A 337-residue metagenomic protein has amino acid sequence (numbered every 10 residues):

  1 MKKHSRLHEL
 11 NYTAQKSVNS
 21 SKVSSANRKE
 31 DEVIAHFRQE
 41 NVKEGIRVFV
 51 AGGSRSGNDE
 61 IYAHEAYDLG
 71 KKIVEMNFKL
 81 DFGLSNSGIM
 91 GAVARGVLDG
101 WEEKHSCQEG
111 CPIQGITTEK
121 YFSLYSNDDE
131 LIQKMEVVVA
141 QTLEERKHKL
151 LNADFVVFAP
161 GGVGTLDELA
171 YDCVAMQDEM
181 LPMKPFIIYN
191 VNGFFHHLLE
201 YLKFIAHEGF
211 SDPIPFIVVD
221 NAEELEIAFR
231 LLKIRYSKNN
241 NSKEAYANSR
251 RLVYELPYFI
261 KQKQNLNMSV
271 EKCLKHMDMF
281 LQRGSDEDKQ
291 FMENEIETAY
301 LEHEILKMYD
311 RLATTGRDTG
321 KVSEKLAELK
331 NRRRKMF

Functional and structural regions predicted by a protein language model:
M1-V18, R334-F337: Non-Sec secretion/translocation targeting segments of pathogen effectors
A26-Q114: Glycine-rich beta-alpha loop segments
L84-P160, G164-T165: Acidic/glycine-enriched connector segments
S87-R95, F194-A206: Glycine-rich, charge-decorated loop segments at or immediately adjacent to ligand/cofactor-binding or catalytic sites
C111-T117, A159-P160, L166-E168, C173-Y201 (+1 more regions): Short, acidic/small-residue loops that bind anionic groups at enzyme active sites
H207-Y246: A charged, well-structured terminal subsegment
K261-E271, Q282-F291, D310-S323: Charged, low-complexity interaction regions
K289, I296-T298, H303-L306, D310-A313 (+3 more regions): Heptad-repeat amphipathic alpha-helical coiled-coil interaction surface used for oligomerization/assembly
